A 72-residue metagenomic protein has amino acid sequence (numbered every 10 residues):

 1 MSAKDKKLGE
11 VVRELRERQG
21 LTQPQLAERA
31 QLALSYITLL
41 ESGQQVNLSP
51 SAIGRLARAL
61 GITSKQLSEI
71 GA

Functional and structural regions predicted by a protein language model:
M1-R18: A short, Lys/Arg-rich alpha-helix, primarily the initiator
V11, Y36-L39, Q66: Residue-level recognition of specific faces of alpha-helices
E17, E28, R58: Alpha-helical residues within the helix-turn-helix
G20-L39: Short alpha-helical DNA-recognition segment
L39-S42, A72: Short, conserved catalytic or interaction motifs in soluble domains
S51-Q66: DNA major-groove recognition helix of helix-turn-helix/homeodomain DNA-binding modules
Q66-A72: Short amphipathic recognition helices of helix-turn-helix/homeodomain-type DNA-binding modules
